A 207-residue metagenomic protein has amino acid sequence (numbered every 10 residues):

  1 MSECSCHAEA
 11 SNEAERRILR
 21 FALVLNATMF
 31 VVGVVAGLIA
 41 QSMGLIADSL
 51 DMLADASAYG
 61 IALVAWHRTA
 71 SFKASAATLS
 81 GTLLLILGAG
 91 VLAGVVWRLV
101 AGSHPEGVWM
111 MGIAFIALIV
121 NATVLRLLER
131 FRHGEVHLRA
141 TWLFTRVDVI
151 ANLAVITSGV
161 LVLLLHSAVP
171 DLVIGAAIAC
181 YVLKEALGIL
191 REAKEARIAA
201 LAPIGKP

Functional and structural regions predicted by a protein language model:
M1-P207: Alpha-helical transmembrane cores and adjacent cytosolic helix/loop segments of polytopic membrane transporters
